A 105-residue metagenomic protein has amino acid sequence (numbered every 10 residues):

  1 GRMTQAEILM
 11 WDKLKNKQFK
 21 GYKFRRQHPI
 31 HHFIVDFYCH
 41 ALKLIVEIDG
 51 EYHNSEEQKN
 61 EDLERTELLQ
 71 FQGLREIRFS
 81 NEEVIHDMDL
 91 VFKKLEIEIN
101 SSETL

Functional and structural regions predicted by a protein language model:
G1-M3, H28-N100: Basic, amphipathic alpha-helical patches used to engage nucleic acids or provide basic targeting signals, exemplified
G1-Y22, F71, S101-L105: Solvent-exposed, charged helical/coil patches that constitute nucleic-acid or partner-interaction surfaces
